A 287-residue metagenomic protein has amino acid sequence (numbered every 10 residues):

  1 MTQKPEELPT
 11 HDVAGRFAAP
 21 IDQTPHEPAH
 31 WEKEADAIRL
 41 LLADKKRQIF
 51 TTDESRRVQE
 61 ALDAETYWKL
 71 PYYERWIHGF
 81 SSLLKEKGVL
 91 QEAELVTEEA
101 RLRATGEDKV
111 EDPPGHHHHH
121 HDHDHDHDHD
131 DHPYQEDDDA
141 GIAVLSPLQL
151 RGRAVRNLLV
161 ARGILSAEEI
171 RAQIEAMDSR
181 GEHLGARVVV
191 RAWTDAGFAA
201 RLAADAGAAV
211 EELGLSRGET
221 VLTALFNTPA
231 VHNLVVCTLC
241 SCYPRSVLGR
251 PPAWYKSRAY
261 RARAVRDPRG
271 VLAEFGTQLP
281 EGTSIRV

Functional and structural regions predicted by a protein language model:
T2-Q3, E7-T10, A14, I38 (+1 more regions): Non-catalytic ligand/cofactor/substrate-binding and regulatory segments of enzyme domains
P5-R16, H26, W68, L83-K85 (+2 more regions): Terminal, compositionally biased segments used for targeting/anchoring and flexible tails
G15-A18, D22, E32: Short, surface-exposed polybasic-aromatic patches that bind anionic ligands, especially phosphate groups
Q23-E27, A43: Acidic, low-complexity/disordered tracts enriched in E/D and polar residues
E34-D44, R75-E86, R153-A161: Short, hydrophobic/amphipathic alpha-helical patches that form generic packing surfaces within helical domains
E34-R39, D44-K46, R57, E169 (+1 more regions): Short, amphipathic alpha-helical interface elements at domain boundaries that mediate macromolecular binding
T51-V58: Amphipathic, hydrophobic secondary-structure cores in small proteins
S55, D63-R75, G79-E94: Compact alpha-helical subdomains of small soluble proteins
